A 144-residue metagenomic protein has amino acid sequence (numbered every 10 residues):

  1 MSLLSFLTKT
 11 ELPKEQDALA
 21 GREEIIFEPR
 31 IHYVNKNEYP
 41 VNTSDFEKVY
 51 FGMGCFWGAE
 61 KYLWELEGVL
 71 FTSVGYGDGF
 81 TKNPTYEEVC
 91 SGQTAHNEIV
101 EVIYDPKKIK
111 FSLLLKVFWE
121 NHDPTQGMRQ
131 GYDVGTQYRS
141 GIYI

Functional and structural regions predicted by a protein language model:
M1-I144: Flexible coil/turn and secondary-structure edge motifs
